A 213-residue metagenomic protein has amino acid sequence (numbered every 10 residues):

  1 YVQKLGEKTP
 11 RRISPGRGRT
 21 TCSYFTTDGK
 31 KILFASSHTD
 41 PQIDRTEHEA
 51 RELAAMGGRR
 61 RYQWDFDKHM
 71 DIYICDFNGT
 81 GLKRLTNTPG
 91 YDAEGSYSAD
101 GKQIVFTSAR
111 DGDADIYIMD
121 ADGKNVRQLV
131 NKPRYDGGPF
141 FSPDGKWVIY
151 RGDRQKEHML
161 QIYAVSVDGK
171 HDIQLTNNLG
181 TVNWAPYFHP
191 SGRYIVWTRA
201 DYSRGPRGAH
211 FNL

Functional and structural regions predicted by a protein language model:
Y1, P15-T20, A35-D71, T86-D92 (+7 more regions): A flexible loop/linker signature enriched in serine peptidases of the S9 family
Q3-K31: Blade-loop segments of beta-propeller domains
K4-K8, D76-T80, D120-K124, S166-K170: Short loop/turn segments that connect beta-strands within beta-propeller blades
R11, L82-K83, V126-R127, I173: A structural motif specific to WD40 beta-propellers
T27-D28, A99-D100, P143-D144, P190-S191: Residue-level detector of Asp-centered blade-edge/turn motifs that repeat once per structural unit in beta-propeller
I32, I104-V105, G145-V148, I195: Hydrophobic beta-strand positions that form the internal "hydrophobic ladder" of WD40/Gbeta-like beta-propeller blades
